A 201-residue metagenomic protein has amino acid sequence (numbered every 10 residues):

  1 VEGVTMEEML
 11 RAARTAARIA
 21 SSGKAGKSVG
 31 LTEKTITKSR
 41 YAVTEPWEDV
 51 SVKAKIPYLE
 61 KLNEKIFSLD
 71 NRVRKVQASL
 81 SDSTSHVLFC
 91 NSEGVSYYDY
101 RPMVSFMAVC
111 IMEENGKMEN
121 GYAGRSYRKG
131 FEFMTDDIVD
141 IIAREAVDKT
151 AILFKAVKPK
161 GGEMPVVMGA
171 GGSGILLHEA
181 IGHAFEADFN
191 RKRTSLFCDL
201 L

Functional and structural regions predicted by a protein language model:
V1-L201: Active-site bordering "gate/hinge" segments that shape substrate access to catalytic or cofactor-binding pockets
